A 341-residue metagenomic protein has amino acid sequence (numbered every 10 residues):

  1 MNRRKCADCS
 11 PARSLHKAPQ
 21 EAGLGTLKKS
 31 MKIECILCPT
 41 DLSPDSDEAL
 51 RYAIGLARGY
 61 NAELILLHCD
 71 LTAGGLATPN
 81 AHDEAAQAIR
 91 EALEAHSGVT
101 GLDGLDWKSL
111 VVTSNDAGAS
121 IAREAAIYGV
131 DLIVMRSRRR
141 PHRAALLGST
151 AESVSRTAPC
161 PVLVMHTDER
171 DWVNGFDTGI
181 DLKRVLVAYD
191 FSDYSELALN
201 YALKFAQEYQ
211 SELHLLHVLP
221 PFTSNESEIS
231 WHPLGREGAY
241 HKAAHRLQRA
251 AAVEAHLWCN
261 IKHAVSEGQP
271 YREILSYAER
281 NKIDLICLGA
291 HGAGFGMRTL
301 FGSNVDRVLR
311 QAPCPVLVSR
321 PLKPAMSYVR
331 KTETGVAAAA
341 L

Functional and structural regions predicted by a protein language model:
N2-C9, R13-K32, V99-I133, R138-R140 (+4 more regions): Structural beta-alpha unit
L27-D83, I180-H232, A255, N260-K262 (+3 more regions): Small/aliphatic-rich secondary-structure junction motif
I65-L67, K108-V112, L163, H214-L216 (+2 more regions): General small-molecule cofactor/ligand-binding pocket signal
A81-E91, P233-A243: A short acidic, glycine-rich active-site loop that binds or catalyzes chemistry on phosphate/adenosine moieties
M135-S137, V162-D168, G289, V316-R320: Short beta-strand elements of ligand-binding domains
M135-T157, W172, L285-Q311, A325-M326: Glycine-rich, Arg-bearing micro-motifs that act as flexible, cationic patches
E169-L182: Intrinsically disordered, low-complexity Ser/Thr-rich linker and spacer segments in cell-wall-related proteins
